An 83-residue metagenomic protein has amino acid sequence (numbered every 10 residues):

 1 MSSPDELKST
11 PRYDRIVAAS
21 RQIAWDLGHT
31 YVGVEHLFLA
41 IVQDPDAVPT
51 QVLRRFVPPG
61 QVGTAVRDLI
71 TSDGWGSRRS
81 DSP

Functional and structural regions predicted by a protein language model:
M1-P83: Histone-fold recognition with a strong bias for associated Lys/Arg-rich disordered tails
